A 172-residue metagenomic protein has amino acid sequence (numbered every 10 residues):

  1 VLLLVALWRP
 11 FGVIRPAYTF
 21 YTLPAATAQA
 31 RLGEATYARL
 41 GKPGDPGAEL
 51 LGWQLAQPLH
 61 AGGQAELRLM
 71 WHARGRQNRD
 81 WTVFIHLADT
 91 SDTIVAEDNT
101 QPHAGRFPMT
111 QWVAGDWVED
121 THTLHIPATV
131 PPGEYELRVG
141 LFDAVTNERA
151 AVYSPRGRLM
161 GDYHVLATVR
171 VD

Functional and structural regions predicted by a protein language model:
V1-D172: C-terminal luminal/periplasmic domains and tails of membrane-associated envelope-modifying transferases
